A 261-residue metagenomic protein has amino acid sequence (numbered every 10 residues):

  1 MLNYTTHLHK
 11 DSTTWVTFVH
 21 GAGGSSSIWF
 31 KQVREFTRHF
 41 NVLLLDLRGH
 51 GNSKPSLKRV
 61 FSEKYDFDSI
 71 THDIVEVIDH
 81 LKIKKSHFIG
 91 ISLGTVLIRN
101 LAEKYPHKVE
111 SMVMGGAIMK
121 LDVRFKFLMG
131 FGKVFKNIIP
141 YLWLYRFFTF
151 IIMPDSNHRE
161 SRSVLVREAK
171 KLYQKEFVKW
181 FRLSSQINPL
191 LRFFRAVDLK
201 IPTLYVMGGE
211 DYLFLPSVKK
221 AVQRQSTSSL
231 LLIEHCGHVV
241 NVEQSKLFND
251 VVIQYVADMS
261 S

Functional and structural regions predicted by a protein language model:
M1-T17, R38-N41, D79, K84 (+1 more regions): Alpha/beta-hydrolase fold catalytic core
T6-R59: Conserved HGGG/HGGXW glycine-rich cap/lid loop of the alpha/beta-hydrolase fold
R34, L43-I89, D250: Active-site loop/oxyanion-hole signature of alpha/beta-hydrolase fold enzymes
G90-G94, I98: Gly/Ala-rich beta-loop-alpha elbow adjacent to hydrolase catalytic centers
E103, V109-I139: Flexible "cap/lid" loop of the alpha/beta hydrolase fold
V123-F125, L142-V197: Conserved alpha/beta-hydrolase catalytic His-Asp/Glu region
P202-C236, V242: Conserved loop-alpha-helix segment in the C-terminal half of the alpha/beta-hydrolase fold that carries the catalytic
S228-S261: Catalytic active-site module of serine/aspartate enzymes centered on a nucleophile-bearing elbow/loop
